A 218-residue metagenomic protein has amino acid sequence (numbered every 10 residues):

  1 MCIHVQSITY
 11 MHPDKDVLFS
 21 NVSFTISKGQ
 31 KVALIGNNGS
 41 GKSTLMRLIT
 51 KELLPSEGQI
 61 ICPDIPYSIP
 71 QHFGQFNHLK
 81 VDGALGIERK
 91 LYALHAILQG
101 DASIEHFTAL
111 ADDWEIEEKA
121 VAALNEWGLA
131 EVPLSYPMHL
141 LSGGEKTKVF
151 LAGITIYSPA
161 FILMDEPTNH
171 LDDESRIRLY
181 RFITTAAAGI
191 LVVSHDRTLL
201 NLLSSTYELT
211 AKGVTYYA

Functional and structural regions predicted by a protein language model:
M1-V5, T9-N21, A130: A short, flexible loop at the N-terminus of ABC-type nucleotide-binding domains that lies
I26-K28: Conserved hydrophobic segment flanking the Walker A/P-loop of ABC-type ATPase nucleotide-binding domains
I35-N37: The feature captures the beta-strand-to-loop junction immediately N-terminal to the Walker
T50: Helix-to-loop junction immediately C-terminal to a conserved catalytic motif
Q75-L140: ABC-family P-loop ATPase nucleotide-binding domains
F150-L151: Hydrophobic anchor residue at the start of the ABC signature
I162-E166, L171: Catalytic Walker B motif of ABC-type/P-loop ATPase nucleotide-binding domains
